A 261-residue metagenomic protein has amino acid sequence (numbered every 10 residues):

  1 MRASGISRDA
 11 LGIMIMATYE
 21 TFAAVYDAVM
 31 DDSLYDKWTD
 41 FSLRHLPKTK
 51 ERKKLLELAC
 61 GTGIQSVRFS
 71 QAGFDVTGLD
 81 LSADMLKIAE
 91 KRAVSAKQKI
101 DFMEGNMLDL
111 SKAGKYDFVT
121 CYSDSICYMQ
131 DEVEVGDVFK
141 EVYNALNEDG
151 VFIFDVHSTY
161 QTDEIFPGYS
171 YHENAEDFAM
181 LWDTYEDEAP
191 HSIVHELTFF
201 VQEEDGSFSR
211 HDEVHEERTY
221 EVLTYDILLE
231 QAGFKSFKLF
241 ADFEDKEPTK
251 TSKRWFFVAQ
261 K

Functional and structural regions predicted by a protein language model:
I13-K50: Conserved class I S-adenosyl-L-methionine
R52-G61: Conserved class I S-adenosyl-L-methionine
I64-D109: Class I SAM-dependent methyltransferase SAM/SAH-binding core
L108-F118: A short acidic, Gly/Pro-enriched loop at the edge of an enzyme's catalytic core that lines a small-molecule cofactor
D117-V133: A short SAM/SAH-binding and catalytic strip from SAM-dependent methyltransferases
G136-E148: A short glycine-rich, Lys/Arg-flanked "PGG" loop and its adjoining helix->strand segment in the class I
I153-T224: SAM-dependent methyltransferase
E216-K261: C-terminal lobe and adjacent flexible extensions of AdoMet/dcAdoMet transferase-like proteins
